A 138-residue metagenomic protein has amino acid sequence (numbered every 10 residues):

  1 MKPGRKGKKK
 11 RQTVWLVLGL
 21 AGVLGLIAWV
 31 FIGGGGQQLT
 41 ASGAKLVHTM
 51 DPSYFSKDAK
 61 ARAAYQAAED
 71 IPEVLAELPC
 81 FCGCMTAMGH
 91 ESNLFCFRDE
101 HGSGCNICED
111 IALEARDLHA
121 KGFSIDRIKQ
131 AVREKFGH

Functional and structural regions predicted by a protein language model:
M1-E69, R116-F123, K129-H138: Secretory/periplasmic and organellar redox-cofactor proteins
Y65-C80, M88-E100: Immediate flanking context of iron-sulfur cluster ligation sites
T86-K121: Iron-sulfur (Fe-S) cluster-binding segments and ferredoxin-like electron-carrier domains, especially [2Fe-2S]
